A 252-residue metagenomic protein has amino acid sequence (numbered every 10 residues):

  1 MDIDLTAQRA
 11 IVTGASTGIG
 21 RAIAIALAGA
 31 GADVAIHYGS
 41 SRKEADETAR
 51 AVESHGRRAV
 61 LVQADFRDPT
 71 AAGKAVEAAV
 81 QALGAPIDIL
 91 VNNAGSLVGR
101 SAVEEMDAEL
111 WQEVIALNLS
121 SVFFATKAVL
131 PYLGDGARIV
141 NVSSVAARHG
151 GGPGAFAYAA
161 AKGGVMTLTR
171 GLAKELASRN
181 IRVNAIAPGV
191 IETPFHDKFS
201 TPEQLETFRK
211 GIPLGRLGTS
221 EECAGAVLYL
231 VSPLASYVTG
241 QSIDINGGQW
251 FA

Functional and structural regions predicted by a protein language model:
R9, S16-T17: Conserved glycine-rich cofactor-binding loop
R42-K43, Q63-A75, A108, E221-E222: The beta1-alpha1 cofactor-binding region of Rossmann-like NAD(H)/NADP(H)-dependent oxidoreductases
R100, L228, T239-A252: Short C-terminal tail/terminal secondary-structure segment of NAD(P)H-dependent dehydrogenase/reductase domains
S101-V103, D107-I115, H196, F208: Substrate-binding pocket helix/loop in short-chain dehydrogenase/reductase
T126, A161, T169: Active-site helix of classical SDR
P131, K174-S178, S236: Alpha-helical segment proximal to the catalytic Tyr-Lys
S144: Residue(s) in the substrate-gating loop at a strand-loop-helix junction that position the organic substrate next
